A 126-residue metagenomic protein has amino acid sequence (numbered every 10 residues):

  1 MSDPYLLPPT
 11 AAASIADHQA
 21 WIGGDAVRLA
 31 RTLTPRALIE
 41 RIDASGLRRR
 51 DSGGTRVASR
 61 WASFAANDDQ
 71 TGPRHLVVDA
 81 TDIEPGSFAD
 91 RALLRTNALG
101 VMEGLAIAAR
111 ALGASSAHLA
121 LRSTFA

Functional and structural regions predicted by a protein language model:
M1-A126: Feature of Fe-S/electron-transfer and energy-metabolism proteins that preferentially highlights extended coupling
